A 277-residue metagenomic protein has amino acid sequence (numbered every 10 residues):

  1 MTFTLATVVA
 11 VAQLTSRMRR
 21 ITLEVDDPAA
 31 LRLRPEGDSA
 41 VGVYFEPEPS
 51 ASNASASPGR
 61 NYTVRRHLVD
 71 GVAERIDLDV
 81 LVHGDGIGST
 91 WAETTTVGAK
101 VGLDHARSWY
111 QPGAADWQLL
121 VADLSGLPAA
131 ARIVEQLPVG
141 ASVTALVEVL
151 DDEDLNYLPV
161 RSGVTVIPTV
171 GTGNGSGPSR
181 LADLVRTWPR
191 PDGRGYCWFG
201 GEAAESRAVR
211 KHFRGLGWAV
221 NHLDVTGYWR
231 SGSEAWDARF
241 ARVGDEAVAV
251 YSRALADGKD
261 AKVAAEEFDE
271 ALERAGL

Functional and structural regions predicted by a protein language model:
M1-L277: Extended, composition-driven regions rather than compact fold-specific motifs
